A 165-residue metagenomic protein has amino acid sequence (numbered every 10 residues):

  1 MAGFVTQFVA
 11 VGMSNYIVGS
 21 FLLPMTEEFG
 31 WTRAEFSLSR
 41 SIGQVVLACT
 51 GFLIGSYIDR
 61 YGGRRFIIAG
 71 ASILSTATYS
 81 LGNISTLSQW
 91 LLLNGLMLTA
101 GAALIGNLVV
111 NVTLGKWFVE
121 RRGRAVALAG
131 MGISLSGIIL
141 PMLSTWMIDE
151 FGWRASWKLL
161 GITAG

Functional and structural regions predicted by a protein language model:
M1-R33, G51-I54, L140-P141: Extracytoplasmic
G30, G62, N83-T86, F118-V119: Helix-breaking motifs and short loop linkers at transmembrane-helix boundaries and internal kinks in secondary membrane
S41-A48, S134-S136: Short hydrophobic/small-residue motifs within alpha-helical transmembrane segments of multi-pass transporter-like
T50-G63: Helix-to-loop junctions at the C-terminal end of transmembrane segments in multipass secondary transporters
S72-T86: C-terminal ends and interior cores of transmembrane alpha-helices in multi-pass membrane transporters/permeases
A77, S88-M97: Paired small-residue
N94-M131: Cytoplasmic helix-loop-helix junction between adjacent transmembrane helices in 12-TM secondary transporters
L128-A129, I133-G165: Helix-loop-helix hairpin linking two adjacent transmembrane segments in secondary transporters
